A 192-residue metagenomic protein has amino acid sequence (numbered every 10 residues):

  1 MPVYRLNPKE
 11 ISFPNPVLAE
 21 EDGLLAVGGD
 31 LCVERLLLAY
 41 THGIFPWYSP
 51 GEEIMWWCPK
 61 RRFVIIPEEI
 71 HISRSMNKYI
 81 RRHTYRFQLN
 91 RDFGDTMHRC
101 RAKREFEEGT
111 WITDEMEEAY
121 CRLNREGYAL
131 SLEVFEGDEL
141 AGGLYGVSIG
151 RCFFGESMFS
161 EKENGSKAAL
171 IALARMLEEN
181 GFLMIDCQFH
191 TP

Functional and structural regions predicted by a protein language model:
M1-P192: N-acyltransferase acceptor-side catalytic subdomain
